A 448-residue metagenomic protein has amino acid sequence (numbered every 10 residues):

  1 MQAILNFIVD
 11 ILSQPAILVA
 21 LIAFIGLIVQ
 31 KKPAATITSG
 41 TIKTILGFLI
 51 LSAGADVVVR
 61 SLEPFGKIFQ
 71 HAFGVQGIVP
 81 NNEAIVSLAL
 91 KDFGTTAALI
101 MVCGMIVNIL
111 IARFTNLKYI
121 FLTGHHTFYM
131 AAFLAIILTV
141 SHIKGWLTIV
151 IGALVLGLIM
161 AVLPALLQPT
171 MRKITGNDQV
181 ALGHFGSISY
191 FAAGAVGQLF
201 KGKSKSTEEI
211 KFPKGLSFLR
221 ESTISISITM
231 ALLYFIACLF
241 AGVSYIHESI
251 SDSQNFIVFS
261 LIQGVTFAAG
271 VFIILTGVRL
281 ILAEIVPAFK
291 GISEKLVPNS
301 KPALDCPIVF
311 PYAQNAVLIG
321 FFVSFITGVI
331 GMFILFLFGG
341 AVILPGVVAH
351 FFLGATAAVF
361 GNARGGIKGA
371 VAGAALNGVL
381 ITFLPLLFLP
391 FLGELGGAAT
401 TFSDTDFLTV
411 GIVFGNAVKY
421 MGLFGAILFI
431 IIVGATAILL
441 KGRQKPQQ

Functional and structural regions predicted by a protein language model:
M1-G54, L99, C103, V107-F289 (+3 more regions): Signature of multi-pass transmembrane helix bundles
G47-A98: Membrane helical hairpin/interfacial module
A55-P64, I381-G393: C-terminal TM-helix exit segments that contain a strictly Trp-centered aromatic cap at the helix terminus
E63-N81, F289-F310: Membrane-interface interhelical connector segments
F73-V79, A97-M105, H125-A132, A153-G157 (+5 more regions): Mid-membrane cores of alpha-helical transmembrane segments in multi-pass membrane proteins, especially transporters
V79-L99, P298-F322, G393-T401: C-terminal halves and exits of single transmembrane alpha-helices
L88-T95, Y119-F121, S141-I149, L219 (+2 more regions): Membrane-helix interface and helix-disruption motif detector
R113-L117, C306-L386, P390: Hydrophobic alpha-helical bundle architecture
